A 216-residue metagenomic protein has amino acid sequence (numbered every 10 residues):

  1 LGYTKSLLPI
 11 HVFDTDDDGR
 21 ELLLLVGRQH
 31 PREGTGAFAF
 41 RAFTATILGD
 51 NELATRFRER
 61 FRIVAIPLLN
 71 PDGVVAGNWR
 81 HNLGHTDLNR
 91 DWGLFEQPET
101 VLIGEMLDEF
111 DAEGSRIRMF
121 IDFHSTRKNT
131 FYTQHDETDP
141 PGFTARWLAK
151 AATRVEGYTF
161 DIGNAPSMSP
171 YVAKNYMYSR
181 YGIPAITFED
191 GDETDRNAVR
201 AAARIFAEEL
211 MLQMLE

Functional and structural regions predicted by a protein language model:
L1-H11, D18-I162, I183-D192: Active-site/substrate-binding loop(s) of hydrolase catalytic cores
N89, F131-D139, G163-E216: Active-site-adjacent mobile loop/cap segments within catalytic or ligand-binding domains
